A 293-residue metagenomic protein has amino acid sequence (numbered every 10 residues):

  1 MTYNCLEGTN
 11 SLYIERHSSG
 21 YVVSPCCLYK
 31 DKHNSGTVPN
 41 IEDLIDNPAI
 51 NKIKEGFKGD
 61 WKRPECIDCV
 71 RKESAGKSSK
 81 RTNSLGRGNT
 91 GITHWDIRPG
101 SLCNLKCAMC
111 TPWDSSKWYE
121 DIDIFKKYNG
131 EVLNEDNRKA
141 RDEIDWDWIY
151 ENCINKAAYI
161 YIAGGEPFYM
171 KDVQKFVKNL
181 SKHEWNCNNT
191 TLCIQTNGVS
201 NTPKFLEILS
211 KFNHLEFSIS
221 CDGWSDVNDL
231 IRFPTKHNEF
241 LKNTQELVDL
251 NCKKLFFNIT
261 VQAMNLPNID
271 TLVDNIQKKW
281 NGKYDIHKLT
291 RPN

Functional and structural regions predicted by a protein language model:
M1-L85, T290-N293: Accessory C-terminal segments flanking Radical SAM cores
T2, R63-C66, D96, G100 (+1 more regions): Residues immediately within or flanking Cys/His clusters that coordinate Zn2+ in small zinc-binding modules
R71-K72, C110-S116: Detector for the c-type heme attachment site
I92-L102, W113-I144, N155-V173, H183-P203 (+3 more regions): Core AdoMet radical
D145-Y150: Conserved alpha-helix/loop element of class I SAM-dependent methyltransferases that forms part of the SAM/SAH-binding
Q174-K178, P203-L209, N268-D270: Distinct, well-ordered alpha-helical segments
F176-N179, N243-L247: Short, conserved SAM-binding segment of the class I
A263-K279: Catalytic cores of alpha/beta
